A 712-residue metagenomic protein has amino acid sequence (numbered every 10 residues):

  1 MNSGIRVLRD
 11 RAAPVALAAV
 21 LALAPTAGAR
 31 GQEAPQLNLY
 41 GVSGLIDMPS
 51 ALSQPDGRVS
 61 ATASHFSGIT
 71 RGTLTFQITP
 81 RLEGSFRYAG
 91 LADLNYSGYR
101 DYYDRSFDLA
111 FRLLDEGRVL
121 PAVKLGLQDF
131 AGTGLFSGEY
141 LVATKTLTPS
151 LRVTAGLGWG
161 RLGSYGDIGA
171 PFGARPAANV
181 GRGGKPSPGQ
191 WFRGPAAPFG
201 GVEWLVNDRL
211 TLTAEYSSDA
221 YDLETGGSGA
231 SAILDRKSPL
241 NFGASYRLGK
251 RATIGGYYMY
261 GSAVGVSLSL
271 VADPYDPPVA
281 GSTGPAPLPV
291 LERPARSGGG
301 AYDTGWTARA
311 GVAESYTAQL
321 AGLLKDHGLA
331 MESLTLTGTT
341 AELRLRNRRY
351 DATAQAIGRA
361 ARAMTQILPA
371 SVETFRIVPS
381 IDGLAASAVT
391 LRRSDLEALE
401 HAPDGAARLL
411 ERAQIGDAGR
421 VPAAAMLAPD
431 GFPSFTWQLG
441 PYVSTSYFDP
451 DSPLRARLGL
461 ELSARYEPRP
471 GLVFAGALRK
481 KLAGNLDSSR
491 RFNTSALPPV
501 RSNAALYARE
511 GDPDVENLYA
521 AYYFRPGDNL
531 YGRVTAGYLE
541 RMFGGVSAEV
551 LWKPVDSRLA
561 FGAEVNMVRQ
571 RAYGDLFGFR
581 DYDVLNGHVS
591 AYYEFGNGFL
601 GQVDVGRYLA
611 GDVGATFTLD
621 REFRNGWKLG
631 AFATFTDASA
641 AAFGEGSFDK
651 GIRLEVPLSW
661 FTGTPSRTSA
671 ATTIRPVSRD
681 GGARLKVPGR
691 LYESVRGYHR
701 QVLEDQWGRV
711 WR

Functional and structural regions predicted by a protein language model:
N2-A16: Bacterial N-terminal signal peptides that target proteins for export
P14-A24: Bacterial N-terminal signal peptides
A29-L135, L147-L151, W159-R161, R175 (+11 more regions): Transmembrane beta-barrel domains of Gram-negative outer membranes and organellar outer membranes
R30, A51-D56, L114-V123, G134 (+11 more regions): Short loop/turn motifs that connect adjacent beta-strands in outer-membrane beta-barrel proteins
E33, R182-P186, Q190, G194-A196 (+8 more regions): Flexible, glycine-rich linker and terminal segments associated with outer-membrane beta-barrel/transport systems
D47, S60, R71, S106-D108 (+10 more regions): Membrane-embedded beta-strand positions in outer-membrane beta-barrel channels/transporters
S60-T62, T73, E83-S85, A122-G126 (+18 more regions): Residue-level detector of the transmembrane beta-barrel scaffold of outer-membrane proteins
A89-D108, R112, K124-V142, T146 (+11 more regions): Outer-membrane beta-barrel translocator/channel fold
